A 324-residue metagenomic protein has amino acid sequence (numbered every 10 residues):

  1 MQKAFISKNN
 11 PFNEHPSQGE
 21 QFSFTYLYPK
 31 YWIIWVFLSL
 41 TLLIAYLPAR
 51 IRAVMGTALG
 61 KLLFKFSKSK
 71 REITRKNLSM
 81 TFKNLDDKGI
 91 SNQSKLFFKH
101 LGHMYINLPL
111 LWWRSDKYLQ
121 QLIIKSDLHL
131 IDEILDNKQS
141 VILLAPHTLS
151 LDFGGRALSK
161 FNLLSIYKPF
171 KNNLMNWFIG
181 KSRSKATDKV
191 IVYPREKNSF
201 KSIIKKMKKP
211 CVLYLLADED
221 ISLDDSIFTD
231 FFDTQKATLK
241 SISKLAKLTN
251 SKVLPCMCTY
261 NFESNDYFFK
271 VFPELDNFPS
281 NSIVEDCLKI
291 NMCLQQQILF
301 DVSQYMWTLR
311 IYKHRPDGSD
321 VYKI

Functional and structural regions predicted by a protein language model:
Q2-I142, N176-K181, T187: Membrane-anchoring hydrophobic helices of lipid-metabolizing enzymes
Q2-N9, K88-K95, E133-D136, K160 (+2 more regions): Non-catalytic C-terminal accessory region of glycerolipid acyltransferases and related lyso-lipid remodeling enzymes
S39, I73, H129, F153 (+4 more regions): Short Gly/charged-rich anion-binding patches and loops
F66, L122-I123, P146, K171 (+3 more regions): Residues that cap or flank secondary-structure elements
L108-P109, H147-L149, Q297: Juxtamembrane/interfacial segments around transmembrane helices
N137-E196, D220-S226, D230: Catalytic core of membrane glycerolipid acyltransferases/transacylases, capturing the structured, soluble-facing
